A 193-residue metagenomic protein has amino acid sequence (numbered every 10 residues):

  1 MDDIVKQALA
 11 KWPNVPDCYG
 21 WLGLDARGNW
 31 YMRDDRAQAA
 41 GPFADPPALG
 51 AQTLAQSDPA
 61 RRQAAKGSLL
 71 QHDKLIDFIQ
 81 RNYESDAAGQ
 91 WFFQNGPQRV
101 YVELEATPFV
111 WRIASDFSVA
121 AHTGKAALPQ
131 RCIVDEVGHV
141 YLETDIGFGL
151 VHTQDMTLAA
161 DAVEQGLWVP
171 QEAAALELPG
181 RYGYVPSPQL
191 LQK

Functional and structural regions predicted by a protein language model:
M1-H72: Long alpha-helical, hydrophobic tracts
G23-L24, N82-E84, F109-W111, F117 (+1 more regions): Short, exposed beta-strand/loop patches in secreted or surface proteins that constitute
R27, D35-R36, G96, L104-A106 (+1 more regions): Surface loops and adjacent helix of pleckstrin homology
W30, K66-S85, Q90: Compact, well-ordered interaction domains used in eukaryotic information-processing assemblies
M32, W91-Q94, V140-T144: Generic recognition of long tandem-repeat/solenoid scaffolds
A37-A40, V100, P108-V110, F148-G149: Short, surface-exposed beta-strand-loop junctions and turns on beta-sheet-rich folds
D86-K125: Ordered, amphipathic secondary-structure segments that act as subunit-interaction surfaces in large macromolecular
H122-K193: Glycine-rich, aromatic-bearing surface loops/beta-hairpins
